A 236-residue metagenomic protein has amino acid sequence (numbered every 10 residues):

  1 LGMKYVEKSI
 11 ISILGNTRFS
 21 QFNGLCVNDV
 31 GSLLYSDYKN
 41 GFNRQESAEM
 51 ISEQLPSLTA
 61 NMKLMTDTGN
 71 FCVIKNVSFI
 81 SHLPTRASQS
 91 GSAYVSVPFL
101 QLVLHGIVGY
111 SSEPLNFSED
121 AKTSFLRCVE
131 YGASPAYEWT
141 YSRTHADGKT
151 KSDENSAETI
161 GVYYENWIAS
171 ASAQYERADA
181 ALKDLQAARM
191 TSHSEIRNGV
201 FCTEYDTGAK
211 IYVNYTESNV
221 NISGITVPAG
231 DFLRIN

Functional and structural regions predicted by a protein language model:
L1-N236: Active-site-proximal substrate-binding groove within the catalytic cores of carbohydrate-active enzymes
